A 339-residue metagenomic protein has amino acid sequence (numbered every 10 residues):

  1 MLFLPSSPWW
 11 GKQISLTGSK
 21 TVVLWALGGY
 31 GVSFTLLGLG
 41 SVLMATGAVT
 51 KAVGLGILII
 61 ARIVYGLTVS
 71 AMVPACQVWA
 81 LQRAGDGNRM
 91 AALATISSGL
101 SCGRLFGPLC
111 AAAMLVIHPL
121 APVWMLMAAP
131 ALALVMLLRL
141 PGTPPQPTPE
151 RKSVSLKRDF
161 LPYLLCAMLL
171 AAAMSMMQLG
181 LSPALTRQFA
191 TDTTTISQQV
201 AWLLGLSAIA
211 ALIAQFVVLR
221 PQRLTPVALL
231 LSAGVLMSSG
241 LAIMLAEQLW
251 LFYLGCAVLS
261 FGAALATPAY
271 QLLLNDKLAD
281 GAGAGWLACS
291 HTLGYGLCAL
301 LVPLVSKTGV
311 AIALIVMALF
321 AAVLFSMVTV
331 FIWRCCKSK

Functional and structural regions predicted by a protein language model:
M1-K12, W202-V217: Central cavity-lining transmembrane alpha-helices of secondary-active solute carriers, predominantly the Major
G29-K51, L236-E247: C-terminal ends and interior cores of transmembrane alpha-helices in multi-pass membrane transporters/permeases
A48-A71, M168, L251-L265: Hydrophobic core of transmembrane alpha-helices in multi-pass small-molecule transporters, especially MFS/SLC-type
A61-L100: Cytoplasmic helix-loop-helix junction between adjacent transmembrane helices in 12-TM secondary transporters
A71-A84, A264-L278: Intracellular juxtamembrane helix-capping segments at the cytosolic ends of symmetry-related transmembrane helices
L179-Q199: Short amphipathic helix-loop junctions that connect adjacent transmembrane helices in Major Facilitator Superfamily/SLC
P226-A269: C-terminal transmembrane helical hairpin of 12-TM major facilitator-type secondary transporters
D280-V310: A late C-terminal transmembrane helix in Major Facilitator Superfamily
